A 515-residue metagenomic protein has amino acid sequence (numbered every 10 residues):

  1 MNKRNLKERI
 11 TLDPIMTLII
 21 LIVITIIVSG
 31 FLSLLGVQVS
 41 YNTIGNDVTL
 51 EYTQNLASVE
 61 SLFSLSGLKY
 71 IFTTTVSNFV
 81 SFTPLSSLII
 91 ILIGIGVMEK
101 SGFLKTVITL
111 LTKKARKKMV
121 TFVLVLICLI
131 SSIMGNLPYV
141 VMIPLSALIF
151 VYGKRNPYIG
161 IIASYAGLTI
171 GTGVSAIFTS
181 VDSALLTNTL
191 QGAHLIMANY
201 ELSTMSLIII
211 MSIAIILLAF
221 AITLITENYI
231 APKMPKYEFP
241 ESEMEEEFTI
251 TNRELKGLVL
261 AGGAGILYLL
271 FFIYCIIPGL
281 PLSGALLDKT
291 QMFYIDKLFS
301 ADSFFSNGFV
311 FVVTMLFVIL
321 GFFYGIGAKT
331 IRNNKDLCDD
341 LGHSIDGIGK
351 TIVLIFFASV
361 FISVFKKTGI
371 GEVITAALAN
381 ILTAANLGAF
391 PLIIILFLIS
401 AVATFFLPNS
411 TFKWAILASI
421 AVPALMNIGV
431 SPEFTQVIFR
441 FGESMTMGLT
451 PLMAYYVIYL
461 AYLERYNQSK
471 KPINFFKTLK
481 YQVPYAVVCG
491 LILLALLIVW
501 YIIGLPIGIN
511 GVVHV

Functional and structural regions predicted by a protein language model:
E8-P14, S40-Y41, G45, A57 (+6 more regions): Interfacial loop-to-helix junctions that mark the boundaries of transmembrane helices in multi-pass membrane
R9, I143, A147-Y237, E241-V259 (+4 more regions): Membrane-core helix-loop-helix motifs of multi-pass transport proteins
T11-V23, I27, V48-K105, A301-V373: Core transmembrane alpha-helical segments of multi-pass membrane transporters/permeases
M16-S33, L88-G96, I127-S131, I170-G171 (+6 more regions): Hydrophobic core segments of alpha-helical transmembrane domains in multi-pass membrane transport and ion-translocation
F31-L65, V181-A184, G279-Y294, T368-A377 (+1 more regions): Interfacial/capping segments of alpha-helical transmembrane domains
V80-L85, I95-K105, S131-V141, A176-S180 (+5 more regions): Short helix-coil transition sites and intra-membrane helix breaks within transmembrane domains of multi-pass
L88-I89, R116-A147, I352-A358, T383-P423 (+2 more regions): Hydrophobic alpha-helical transmembrane segments of multi-pass integral membrane proteins, predominantly secondary
P232-I250, L287-Y294, I331-D340: Juxtamembrane inter-helical linkers in multi-pass membrane proteins
